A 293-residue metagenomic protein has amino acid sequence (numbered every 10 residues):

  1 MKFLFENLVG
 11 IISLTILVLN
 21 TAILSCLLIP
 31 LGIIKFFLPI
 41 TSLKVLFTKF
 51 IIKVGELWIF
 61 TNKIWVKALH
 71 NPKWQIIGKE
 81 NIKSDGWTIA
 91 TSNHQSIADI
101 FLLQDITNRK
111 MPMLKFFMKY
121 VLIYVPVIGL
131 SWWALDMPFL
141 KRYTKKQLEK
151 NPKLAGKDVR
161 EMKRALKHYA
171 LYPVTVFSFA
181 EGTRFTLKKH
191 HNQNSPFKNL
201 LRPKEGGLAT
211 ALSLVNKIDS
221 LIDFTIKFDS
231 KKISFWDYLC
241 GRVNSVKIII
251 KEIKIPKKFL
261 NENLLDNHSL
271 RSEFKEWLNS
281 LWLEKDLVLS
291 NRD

Functional and structural regions predicted by a protein language model:
M1-T88, H94, L102: Membrane-anchoring hydrophobic helices of lipid-metabolizing enzymes
I11, V18, N261-D293: Accessory terminal regions of nucleic-acid processing enzymes
G32, T41-L57, I82-N151: Catalytic core of membrane glycerolipid acyltransferases/transacylases, capturing the structured, soluble-facing
N81, N108, K167-L171, N216: Residue-level signal for alpha-helix termini/capping positions
I100, M162-K163, K204-L208: Conserved glycosyltransferase catalytic-site signature
I123-Y143, A170-N263: A cross-family acyltransferase "interaction/gating" segment
M137-K157, I255-K257, L264-S269, E273: Polar-ligand-bearing catalytic/cofactor-coordination segments of membrane-embedded or membrane-tethered inner-membrane
L154-K167: A Trp-anchored, charged/polar loop motif used as the substrate-binding/catalytic surface of acyl/ester-handling
